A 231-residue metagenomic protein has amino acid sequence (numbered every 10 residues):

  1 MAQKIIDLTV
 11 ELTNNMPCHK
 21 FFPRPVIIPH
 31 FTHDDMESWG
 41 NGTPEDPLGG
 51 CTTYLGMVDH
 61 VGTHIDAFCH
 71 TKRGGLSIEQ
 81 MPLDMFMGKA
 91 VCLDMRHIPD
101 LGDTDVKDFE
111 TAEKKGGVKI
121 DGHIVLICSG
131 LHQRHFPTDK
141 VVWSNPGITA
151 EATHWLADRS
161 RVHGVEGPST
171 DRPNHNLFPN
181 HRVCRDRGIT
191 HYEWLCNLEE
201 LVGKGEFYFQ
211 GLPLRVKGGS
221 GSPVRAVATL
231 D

Functional and structural regions predicted by a protein language model:
M1-D231: Active-/binding-site microenvironments in catalytic and ligand-binding cores
